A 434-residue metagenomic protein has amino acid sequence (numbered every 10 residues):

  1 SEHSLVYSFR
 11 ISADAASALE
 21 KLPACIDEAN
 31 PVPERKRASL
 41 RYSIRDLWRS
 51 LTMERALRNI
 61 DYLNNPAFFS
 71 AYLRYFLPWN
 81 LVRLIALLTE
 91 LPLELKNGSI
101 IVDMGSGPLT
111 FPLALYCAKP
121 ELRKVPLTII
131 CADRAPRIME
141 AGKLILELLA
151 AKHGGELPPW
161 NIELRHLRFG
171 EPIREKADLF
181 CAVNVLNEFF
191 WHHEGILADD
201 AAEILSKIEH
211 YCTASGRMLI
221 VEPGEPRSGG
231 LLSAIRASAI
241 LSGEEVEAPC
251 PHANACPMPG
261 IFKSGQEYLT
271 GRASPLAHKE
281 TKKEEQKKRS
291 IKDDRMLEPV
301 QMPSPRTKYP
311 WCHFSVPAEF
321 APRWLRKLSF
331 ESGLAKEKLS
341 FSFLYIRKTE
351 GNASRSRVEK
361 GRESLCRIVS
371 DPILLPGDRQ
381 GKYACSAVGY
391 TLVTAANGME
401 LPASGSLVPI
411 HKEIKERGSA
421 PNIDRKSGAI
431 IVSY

Functional and structural regions predicted by a protein language model:
S1-R58: N-terminal auxiliary segments of SAM/dcSAM-dependent transferases
R58-E90: Class I SAM-dependent methyltransferase Rossmann-like catalytic core, especially the SAM/SAH-binding loop
P108-R123: Conserved SAM-binding loop of SAM-dependent methyltransferases across substrates and taxa, primarily the Class I
A141-I173: S-adenosyl-L-methionine
D178-L197: A short SAM/SAH-binding and catalytic strip from SAM-dependent methyltransferases
A198-S215: A short glycine-rich, Lys/Arg-flanked "PGG" loop and its adjoining helix->strand segment in the class I
A214-E222: Conserved beta-strand signature within the Rossmann-like core of class I S-adenosyl-L-methionine
W311-Y434: C-terminal lobe and adjacent flexible extensions of AdoMet/dcAdoMet transferase-like proteins
